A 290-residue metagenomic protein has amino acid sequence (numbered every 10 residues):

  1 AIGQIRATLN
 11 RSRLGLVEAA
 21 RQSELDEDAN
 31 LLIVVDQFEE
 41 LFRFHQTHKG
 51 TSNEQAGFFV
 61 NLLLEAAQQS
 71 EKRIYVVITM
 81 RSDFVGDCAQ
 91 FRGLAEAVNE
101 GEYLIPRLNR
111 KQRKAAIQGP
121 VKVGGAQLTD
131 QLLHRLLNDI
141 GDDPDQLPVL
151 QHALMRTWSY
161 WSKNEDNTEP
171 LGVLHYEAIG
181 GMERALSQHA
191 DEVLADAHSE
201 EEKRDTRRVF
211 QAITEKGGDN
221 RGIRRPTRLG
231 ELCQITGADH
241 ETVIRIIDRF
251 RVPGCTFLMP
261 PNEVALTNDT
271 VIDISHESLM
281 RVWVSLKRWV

Functional and structural regions predicted by a protein language model:
A1-V290: Amphipathic helix/helix-loop-helix segment enriched in hydrophobic residues with interspersed Lys/Arg and occasional
